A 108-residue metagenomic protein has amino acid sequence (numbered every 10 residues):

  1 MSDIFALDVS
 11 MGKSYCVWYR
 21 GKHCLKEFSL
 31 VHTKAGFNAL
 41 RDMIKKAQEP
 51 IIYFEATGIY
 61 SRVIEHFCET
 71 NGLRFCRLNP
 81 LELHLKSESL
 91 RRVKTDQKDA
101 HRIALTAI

Functional and structural regions predicted by a protein language model:
M1-I108: Phosphate- and other anionic-substrate recognition elements at nucleic-acid/protein interfaces
